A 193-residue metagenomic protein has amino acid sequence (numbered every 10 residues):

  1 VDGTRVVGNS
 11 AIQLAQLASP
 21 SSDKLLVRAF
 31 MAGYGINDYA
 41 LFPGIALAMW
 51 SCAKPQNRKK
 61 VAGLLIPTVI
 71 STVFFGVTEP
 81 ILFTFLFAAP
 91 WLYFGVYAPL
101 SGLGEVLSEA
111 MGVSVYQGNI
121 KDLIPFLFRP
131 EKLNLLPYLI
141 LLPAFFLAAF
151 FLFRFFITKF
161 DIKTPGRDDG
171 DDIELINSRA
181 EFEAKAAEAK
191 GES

Functional and structural regions predicted by a protein language model:
D2-A29, P43-S51, P67-T68, T78-K185: Transmembrane alpha-helical segments and their short flanking loops that form helix-hairpins/helix-helix interfaces
Y34-A46: Hydrophobic alpha-helical transmembrane segments
G35-D38, K59, A88, L92: Alpha-helix N-cap/helix-initiation motif
S51-L64: Membrane-proximal intracellular helices of multi-pass ion channels
V73-F75: Short helix-to-coil transition segments within interhelical loops that connect adjacent transmembrane helices
A189-S193: Structured cytosolic domains appended to multi-pass membrane proteins
